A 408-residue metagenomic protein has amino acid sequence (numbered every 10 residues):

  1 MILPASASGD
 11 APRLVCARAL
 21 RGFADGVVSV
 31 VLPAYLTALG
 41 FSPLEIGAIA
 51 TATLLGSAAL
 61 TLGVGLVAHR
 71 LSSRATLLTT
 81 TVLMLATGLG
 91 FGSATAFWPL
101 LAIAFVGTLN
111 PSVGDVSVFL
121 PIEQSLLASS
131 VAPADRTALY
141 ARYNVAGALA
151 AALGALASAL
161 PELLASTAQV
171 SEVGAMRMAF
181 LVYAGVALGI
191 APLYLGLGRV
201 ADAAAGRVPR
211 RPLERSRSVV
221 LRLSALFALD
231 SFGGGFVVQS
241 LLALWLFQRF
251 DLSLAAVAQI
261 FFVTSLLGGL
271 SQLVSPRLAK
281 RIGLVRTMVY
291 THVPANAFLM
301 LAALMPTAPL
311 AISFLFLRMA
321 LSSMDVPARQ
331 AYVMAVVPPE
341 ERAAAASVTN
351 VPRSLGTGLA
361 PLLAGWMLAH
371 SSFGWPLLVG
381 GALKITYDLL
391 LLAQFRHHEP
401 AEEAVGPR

Functional and structural regions predicted by a protein language model:
P4-L55, V219-F227, S231-F261: Helix-loop boundary and gating motifs at the non-cytosolic
A19, T87, F97-V118, L310-M324: Hydrophobic core of transmembrane alpha-helices in multi-pass small-molecule transporters, especially MFS/SLC-type
P33-A34, A38, A151-G174, A243-L244 (+2 more regions): Transmembrane alpha-helix termini and helix-breaking/packing motifs in multi-pass membrane transporters
A48-L66, F262-V274: Central cavity-lining transmembrane alpha-helices of secondary-active solute carriers, predominantly the Major
A59-F97: Conserved MFS/SLC helix-loop-helix module at the cytosolic interface between two early adjacent transmembrane helices
L60-S72, E162, S271-L284, L368-A369: Helix-to-loop junctions at the C-terminal end of transmembrane segments in multipass secondary transporters
A75-G90, R286-L301, G381: Structural signature of the two symmetry-related core transmembrane helices
S158-E162, A184-A204, Y387-F395: C-terminal membrane-cytosol helix-exit motif in multi-pass small-molecule transporters
